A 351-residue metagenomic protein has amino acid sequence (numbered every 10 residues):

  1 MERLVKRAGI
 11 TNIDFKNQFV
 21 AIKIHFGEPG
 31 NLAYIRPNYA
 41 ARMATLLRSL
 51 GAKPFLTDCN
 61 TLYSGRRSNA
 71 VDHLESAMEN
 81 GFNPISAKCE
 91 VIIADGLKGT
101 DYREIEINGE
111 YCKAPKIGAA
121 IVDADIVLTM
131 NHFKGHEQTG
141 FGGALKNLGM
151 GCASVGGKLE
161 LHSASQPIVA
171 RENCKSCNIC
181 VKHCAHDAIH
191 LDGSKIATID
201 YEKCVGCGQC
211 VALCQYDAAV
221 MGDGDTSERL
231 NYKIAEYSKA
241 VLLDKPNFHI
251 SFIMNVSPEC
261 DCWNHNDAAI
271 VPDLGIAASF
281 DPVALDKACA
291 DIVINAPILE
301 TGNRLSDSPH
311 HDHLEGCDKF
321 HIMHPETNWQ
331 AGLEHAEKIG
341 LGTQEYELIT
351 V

Functional and structural regions predicted by a protein language model:
M1-I24, P29-Y39, T45, L50-D58 (+1 more regions): Extended, low-polarity segments enriched in aliphatic/aromatic residues
